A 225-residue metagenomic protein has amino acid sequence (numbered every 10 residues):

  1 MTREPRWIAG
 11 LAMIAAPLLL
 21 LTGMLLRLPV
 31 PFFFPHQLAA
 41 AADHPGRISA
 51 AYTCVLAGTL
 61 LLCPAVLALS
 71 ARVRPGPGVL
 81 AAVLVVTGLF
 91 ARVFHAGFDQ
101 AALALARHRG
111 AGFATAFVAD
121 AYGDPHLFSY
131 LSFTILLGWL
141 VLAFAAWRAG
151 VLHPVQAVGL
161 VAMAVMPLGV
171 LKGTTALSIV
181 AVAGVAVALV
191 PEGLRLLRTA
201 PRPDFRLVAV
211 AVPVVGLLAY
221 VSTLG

Functional and structural regions predicted by a protein language model:
M1-G225: Hydrophobic, aromatic-enriched alpha-helical segments typical of multi-pass transmembrane helices
